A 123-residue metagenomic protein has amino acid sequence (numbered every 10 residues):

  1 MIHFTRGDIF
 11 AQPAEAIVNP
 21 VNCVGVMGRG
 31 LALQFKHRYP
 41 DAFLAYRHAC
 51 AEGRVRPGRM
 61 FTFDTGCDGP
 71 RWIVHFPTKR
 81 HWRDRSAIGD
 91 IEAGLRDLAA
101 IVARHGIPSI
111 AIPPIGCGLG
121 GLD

Functional and structural regions predicted by a protein language model:
M1-D123: Macrodomain-like recognition of ADP-ribose-binding/processing modules
